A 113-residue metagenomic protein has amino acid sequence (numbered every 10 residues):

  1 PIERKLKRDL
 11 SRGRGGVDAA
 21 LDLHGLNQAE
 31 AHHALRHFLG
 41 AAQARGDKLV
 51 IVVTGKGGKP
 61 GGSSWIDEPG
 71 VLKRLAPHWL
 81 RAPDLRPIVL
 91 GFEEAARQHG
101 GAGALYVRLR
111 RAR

Functional and structural regions predicted by a protein language model:
P1-L49, K56-R113: Long, charged, low-complexity intrinsically disordered regions
